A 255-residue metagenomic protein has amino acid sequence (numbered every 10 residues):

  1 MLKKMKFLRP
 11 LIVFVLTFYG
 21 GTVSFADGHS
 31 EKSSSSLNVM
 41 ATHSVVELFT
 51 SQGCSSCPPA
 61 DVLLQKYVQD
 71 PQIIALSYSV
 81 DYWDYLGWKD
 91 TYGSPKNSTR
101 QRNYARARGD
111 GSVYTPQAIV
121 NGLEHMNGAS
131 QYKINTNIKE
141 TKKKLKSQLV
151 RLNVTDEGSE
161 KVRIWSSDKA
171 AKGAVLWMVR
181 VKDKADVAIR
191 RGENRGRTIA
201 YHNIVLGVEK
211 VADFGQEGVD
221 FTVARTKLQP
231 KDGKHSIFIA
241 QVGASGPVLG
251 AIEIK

Functional and structural regions predicted by a protein language model:
L2-I12: Bacterial N-terminal signal peptides that target proteins for export
P10-G21: Bacterial N-terminal signal peptides
F25-S112: Active-site-proximal cofactor/substrate-binding loop regions of enzyme domains
T91-D110, G128-K255: Short, conserved sequence motifs used for protein processing/export or organelle targeting and for catalysis
T115: A conserved catalytic-core signature of glycosyltransferases
A118: Ligand-binding face of N-terminal immunoglobulin V-set domains in extracellular IgSF glycoproteins
N121-G122: Short strand-turn-strand beta-turns centered on an Asx-Gly dipeptide
